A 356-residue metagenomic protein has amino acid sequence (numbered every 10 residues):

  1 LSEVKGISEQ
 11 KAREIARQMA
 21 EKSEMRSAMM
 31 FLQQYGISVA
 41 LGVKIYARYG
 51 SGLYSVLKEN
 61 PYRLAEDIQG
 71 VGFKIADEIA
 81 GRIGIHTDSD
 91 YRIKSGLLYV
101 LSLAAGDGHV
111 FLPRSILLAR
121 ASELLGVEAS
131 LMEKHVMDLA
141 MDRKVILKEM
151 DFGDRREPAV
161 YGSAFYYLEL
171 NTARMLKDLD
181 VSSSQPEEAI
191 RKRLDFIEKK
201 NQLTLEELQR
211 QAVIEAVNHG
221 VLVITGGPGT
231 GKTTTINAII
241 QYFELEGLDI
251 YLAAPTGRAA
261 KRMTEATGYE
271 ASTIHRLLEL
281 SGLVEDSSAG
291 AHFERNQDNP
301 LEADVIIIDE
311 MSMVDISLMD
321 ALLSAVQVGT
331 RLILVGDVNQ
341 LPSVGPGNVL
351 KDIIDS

Functional and structural regions predicted by a protein language model:
L1-S356: Conserved ATP-binding/catalytic motifs of P-loop helicase motor domains
